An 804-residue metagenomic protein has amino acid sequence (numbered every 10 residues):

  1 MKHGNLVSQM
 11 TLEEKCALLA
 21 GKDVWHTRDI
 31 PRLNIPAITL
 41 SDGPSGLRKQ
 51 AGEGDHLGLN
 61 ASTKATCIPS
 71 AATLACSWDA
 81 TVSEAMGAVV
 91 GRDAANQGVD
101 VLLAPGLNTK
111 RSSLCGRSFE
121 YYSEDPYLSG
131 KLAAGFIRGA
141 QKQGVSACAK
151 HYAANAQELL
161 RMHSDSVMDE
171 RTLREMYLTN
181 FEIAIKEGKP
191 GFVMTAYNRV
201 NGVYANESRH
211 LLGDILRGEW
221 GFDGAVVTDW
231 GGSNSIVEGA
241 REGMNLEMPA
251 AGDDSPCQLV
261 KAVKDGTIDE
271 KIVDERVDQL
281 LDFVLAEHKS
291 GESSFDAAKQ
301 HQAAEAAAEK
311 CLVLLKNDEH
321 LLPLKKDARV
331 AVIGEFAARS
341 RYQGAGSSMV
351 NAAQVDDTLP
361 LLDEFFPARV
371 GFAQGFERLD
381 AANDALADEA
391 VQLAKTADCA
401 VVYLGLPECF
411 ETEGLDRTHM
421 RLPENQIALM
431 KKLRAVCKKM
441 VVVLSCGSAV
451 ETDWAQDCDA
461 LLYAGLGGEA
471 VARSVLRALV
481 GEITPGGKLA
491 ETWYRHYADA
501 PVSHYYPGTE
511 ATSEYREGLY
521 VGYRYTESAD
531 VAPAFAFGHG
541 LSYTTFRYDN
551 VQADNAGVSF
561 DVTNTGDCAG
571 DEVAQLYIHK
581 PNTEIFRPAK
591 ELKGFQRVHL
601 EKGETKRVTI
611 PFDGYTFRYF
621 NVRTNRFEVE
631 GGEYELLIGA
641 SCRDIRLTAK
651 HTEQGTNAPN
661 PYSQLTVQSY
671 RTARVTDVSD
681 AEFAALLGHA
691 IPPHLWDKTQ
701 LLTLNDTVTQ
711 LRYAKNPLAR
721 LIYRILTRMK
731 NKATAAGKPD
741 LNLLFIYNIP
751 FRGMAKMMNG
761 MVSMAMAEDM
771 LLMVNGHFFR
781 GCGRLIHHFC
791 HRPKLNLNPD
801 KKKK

Functional and structural regions predicted by a protein language model:
M1-F617, E633-L637, C642, I749 (+5 more regions): Glycoside hydrolase catalytic-domain context in secreted enzymes
G46, V402, S503, A532 (+8 more regions): A generic signature of intrinsically disordered, low-complexity regions enriched in glycine/proline and charged/polar
G614-P661: Terminal connector regions
C642-R643, A649-L721: Charged, amphipathic alpha-helical linkers/stalks
L686-K804: Long, low-hydrophobicity ectodomains and other hydrophilic envelope-associated domains
